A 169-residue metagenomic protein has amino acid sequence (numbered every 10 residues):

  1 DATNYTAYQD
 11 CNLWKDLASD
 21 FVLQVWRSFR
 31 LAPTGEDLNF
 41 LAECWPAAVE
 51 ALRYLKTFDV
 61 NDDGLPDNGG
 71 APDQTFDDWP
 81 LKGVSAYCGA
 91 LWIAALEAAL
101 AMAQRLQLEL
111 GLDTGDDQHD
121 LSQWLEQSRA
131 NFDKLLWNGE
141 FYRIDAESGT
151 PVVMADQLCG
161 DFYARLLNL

Functional and structural regions predicted by a protein language model:
D1-L65, G83-A103, G160, A164: Aromatic-rich carbohydrate-recognition surfaces in CAZymes
K56-L169: Catalytic cores of carbohydrate-active enzymes
